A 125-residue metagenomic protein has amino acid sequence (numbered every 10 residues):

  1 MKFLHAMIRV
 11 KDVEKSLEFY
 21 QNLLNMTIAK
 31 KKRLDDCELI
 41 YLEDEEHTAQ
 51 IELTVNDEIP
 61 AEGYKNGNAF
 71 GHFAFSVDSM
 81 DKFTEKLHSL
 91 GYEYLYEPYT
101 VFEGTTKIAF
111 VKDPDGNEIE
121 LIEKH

Functional and structural regions predicted by a protein language model:
M1-K2, T27-F75, E85-K112, K124-H125: Vicinal oxygen chelate
K2-A6, V10: Long, hydrophobic N-terminal alpha-helical segment
S16-Q21, L87, G116: Conserved active-site tyrosine of GNAT-family acetyltransferases
M80-T84: Short, conserved charged micro-motifs
